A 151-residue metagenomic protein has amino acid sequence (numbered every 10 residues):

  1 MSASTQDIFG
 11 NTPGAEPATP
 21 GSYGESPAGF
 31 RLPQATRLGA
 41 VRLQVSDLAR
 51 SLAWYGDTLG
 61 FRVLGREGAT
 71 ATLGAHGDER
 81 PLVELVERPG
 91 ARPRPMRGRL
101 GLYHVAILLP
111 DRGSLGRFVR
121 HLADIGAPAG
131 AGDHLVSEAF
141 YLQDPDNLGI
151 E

Functional and structural regions predicted by a protein language model:
S2-L38, L43-S46, R50-A53, R62 (+1 more regions): Intrinsic disorder/low-complexity detector
S2-T5, F9, A35-R50, A106-L148: Vicinal oxygen chelate
F9-G21, R62-R99, G149-E151: Conserved short beta-strand elements that form part of the metal-binding/catalytic scaffold of enzyme active sites
R31-L32, P95-M96, G130: Short helix-capping and inter-helix turn/linker motifs at the boundaries of alpha-helical repeat units
D57: Short, structured segments at the rim of ligand-binding sites
G60-G65, A129-A131: Short secondary-structure junctions
L100-H104: Conserved acetyl-CoA binding element of GNAT-fold acetyltransferases
